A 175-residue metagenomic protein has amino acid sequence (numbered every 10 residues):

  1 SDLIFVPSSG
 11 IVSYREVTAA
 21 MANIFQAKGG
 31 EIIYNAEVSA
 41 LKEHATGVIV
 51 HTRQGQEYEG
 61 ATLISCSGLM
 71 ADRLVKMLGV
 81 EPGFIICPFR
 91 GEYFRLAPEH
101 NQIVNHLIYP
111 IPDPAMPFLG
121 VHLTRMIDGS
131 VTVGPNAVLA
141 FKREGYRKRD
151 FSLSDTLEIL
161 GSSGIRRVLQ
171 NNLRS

Functional and structural regions predicted by a protein language model:
S1-K28, I49-H51, L173-S175: Helix-loop-beta segment of a Rossmann-like dinucleotide-binding subdomain
F5, I33, R95: Conserved beta-strand segments that form the floor/walls of ligand-binding pockets within enzyme and binding domains
G10, E31-V48: A conserved short coil-to-beta-strand element within the FAD-binding core of flavoproteins
G10, Y14, T18, S67 (+2 more regions): Generic structural signal for well-ordered, non-membrane alpha-helical segments in soluble metabolic enzymes
R15, A19-Q26, S39, S65 (+2 more regions): A broadly conserved amphipathic alpha-helix scaffold signal in soluble, globular proteins
L41-F151: Flavin-dependent oxidoreductases
F141, Y146-S175: Helix-rich C-terminal "cap"/substrate-channel and partner-interaction subdomain that packs against the flavin-binding
